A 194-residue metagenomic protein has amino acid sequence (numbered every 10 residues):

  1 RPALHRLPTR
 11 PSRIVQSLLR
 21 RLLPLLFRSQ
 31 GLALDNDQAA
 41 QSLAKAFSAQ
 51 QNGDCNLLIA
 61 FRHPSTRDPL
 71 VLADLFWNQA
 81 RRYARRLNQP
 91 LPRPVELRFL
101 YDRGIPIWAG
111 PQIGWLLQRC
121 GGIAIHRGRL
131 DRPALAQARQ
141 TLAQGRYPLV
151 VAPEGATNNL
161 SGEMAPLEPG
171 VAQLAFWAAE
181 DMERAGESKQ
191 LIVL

Functional and structural regions predicted by a protein language model:
R1-A3: Intrinsically disordered, low-structural-confidence terminal and linker regions
P8-Q16, L23-L194: Soluble catalytic domains of membrane acyltransferases
